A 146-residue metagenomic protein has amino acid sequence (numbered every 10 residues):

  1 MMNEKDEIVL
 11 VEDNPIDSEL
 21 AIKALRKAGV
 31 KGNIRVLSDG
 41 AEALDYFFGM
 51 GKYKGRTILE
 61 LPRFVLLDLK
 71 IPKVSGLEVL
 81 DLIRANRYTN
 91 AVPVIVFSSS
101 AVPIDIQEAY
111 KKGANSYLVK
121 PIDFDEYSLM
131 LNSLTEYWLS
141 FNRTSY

Functional and structural regions predicted by a protein language model:
E12: Conserved acidic carboxylate
L20, V36-F64: Acidic, metal-coordinating helix/loop segments flanking the phosphotransfer/catalytic sites of two-component signaling
E42, I122-L134, R143-Y146: C-terminal output helix
L67-L69: Active-site residues of response regulator receiver
P72, V102: The feature encodes the CheY-like receiver
